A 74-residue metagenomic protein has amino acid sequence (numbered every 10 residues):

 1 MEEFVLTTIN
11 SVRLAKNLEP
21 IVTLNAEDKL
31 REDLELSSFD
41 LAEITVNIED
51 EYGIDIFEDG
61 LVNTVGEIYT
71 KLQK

Functional and structural regions predicted by a protein language model:
M1-D40, E51-K74: Phosphopantetheine-dependent thiolation modules in NRPS/PKS and related acyl-activating systems
E43: Conserved alpha-helix in the HATPase_c
